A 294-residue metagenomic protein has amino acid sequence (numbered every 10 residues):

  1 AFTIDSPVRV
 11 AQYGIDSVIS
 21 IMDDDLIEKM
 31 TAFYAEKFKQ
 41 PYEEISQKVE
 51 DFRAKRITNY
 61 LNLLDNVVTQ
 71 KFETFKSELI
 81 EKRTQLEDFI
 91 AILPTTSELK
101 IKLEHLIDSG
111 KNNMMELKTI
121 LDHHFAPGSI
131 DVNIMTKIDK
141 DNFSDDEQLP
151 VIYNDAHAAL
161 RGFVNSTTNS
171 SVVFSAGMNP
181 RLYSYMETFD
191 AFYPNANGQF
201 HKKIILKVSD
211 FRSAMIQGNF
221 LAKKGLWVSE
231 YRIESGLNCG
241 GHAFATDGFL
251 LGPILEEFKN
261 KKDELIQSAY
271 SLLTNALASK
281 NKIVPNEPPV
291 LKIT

Functional and structural regions predicted by a protein language model:
A1-L182: Long, compositionally biased, glycine/small-hydrophobic-enriched stretches that function as flexible linkers, tethers
Q12, S46, D145, A196-Q199 (+3 more regions): Generic, low-specificity signal for short hydrophobic/alpha-helical stretches with a mild N-terminal bias, encompassing
A126-N133, S184-F192, D263-S279: Short, composition-biased local secondary-structure segments
T136-S144, S166-T168, G198-Q199, G241-F258: Gly-rich Lys/Arg/Thr-decorated short loops/hinges at beta-loop-alpha junctions or inter-strand turns that position
I152-L206, Q217-K223, E230, E234-G236 (+2 more regions): Extended, well-ordered protein cores
K203-T294: Glycine-rich phosphate/ribose-binding loops and adjacent secondary-structure elements that form binding surfaces
